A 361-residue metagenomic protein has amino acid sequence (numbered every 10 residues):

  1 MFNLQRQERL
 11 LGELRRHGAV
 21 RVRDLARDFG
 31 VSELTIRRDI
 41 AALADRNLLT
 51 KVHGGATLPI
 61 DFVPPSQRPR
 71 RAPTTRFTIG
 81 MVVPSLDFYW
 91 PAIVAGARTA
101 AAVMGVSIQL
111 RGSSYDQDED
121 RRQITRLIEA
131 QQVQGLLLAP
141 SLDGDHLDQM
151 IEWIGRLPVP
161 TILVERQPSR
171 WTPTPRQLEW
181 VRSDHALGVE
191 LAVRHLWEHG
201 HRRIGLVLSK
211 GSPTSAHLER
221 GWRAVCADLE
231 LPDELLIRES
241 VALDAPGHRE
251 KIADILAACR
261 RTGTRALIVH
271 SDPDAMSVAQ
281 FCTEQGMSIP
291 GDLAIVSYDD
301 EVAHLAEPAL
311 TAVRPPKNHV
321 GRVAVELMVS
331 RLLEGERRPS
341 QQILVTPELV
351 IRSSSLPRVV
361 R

Functional and structural regions predicted by a protein language model:
F2-R9, R15-H17, R23-D24, A41-R46 (+2 more regions): Alpha-helical recognition/docking segments in bacterial nutrient-uptake and carbohydrate-utilization systems
R9, Y89-V103, G188-L191, P213-D233 (+3 more regions): Short, solvent-exposed amphipathic alpha-helices that sit in or adjacent to ligand/effector-binding or catalytic
G80, Q132-S141, I162, G205-L208 (+2 more regions): Periplasmic-binding protein-like
A101-S113, L206, R223-K251: Short beta-strand elements in bilobed, periplasmic/extracellular small-molecule ligand-binding domains
G112-A130, V189, I237-R261: Structural motif
P168-R170, R176-L206, A216, H248-L256 (+1 more regions): Hydrophobic alpha-helical segments within soluble ligand-binding/sensing domains
E190-L229, S340-S355: An alpha-beta-alpha
A253-R361: Flexible loop/turn connectors
